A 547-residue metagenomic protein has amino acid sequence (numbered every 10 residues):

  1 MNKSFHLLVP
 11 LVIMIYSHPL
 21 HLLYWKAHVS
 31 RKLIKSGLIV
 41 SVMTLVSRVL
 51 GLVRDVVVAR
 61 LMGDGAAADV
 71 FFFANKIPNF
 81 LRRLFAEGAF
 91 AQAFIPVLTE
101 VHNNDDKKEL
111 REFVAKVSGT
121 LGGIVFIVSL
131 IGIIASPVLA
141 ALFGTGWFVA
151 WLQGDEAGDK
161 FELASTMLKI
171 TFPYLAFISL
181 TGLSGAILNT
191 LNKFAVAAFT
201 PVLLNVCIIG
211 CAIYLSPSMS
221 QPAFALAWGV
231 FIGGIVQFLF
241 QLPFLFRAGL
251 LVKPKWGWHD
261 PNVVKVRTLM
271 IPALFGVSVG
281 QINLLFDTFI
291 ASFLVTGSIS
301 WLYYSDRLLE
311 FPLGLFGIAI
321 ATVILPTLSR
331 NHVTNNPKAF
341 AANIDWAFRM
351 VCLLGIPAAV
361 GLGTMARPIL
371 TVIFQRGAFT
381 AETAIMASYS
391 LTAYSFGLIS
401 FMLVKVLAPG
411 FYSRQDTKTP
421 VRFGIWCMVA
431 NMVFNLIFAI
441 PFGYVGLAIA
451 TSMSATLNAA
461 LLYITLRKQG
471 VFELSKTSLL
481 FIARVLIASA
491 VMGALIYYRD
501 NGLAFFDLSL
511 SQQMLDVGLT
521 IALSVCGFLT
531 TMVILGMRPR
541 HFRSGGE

Functional and structural regions predicted by a protein language model:
N2-K3, F199: Short intrinsically disordered, low-complexity coil segments enriched in acidic
S4-P10: Compositionally biased, low-complexity intrinsically disordered regions
V12, H21-E547: Membrane-embedded alpha-helical bundles of multi-pass transporters/translocases, especially carrier/permease families
